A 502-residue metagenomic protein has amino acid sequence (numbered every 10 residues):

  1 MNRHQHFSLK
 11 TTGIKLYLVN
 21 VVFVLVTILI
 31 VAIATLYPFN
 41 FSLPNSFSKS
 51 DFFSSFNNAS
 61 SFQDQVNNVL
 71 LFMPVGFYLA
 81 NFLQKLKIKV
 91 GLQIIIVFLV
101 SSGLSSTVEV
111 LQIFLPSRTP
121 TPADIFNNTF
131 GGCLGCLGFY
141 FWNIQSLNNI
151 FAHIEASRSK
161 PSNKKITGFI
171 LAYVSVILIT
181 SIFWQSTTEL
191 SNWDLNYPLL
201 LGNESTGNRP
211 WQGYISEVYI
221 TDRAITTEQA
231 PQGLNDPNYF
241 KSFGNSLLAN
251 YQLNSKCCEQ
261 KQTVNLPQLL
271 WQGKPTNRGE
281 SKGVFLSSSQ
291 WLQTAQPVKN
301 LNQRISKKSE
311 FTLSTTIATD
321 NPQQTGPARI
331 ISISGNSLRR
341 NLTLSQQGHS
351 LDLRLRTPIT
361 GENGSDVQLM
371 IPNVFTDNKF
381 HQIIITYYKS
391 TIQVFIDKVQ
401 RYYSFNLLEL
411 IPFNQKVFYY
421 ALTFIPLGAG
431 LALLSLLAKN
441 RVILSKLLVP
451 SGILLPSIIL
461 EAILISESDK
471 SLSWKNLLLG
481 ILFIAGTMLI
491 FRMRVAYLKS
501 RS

Functional and structural regions predicted by a protein language model:
M1-Y17, L83-I96, I144-K164, A438-L448 (+1 more regions): Membrane-interfacial, low-structure loops and terminal tails that flank and connect transmembrane helices in multi-pass
V24-A32, Q93-I113, L444-S466: Small-polar-interrupted transmembrane alpha-helices in polytopic inner-membrane proteins
L36-V66, S350-D352, K398-E409: Extracytosolic (periplasmic/ER-lumenal) interhelical loops and adjacent juxtamembrane/interface segments of multi-pass
S102-C133, T187-N192, P456-M488: Interfacial helix-loop-helix junctions of multi-pass membrane proteins
S162-S309, S334-N341, Q346-G348, T357 (+2 more regions): Extracytoplasmic low-complexity segments
L313-T315, N373, N378-Y387, V394: Short tryptophan-centered beta-strand motifs in secreted/extracellular beta-sheet-rich domains of glycan-recognition
I317-P327, S337: Secretory/extracellular carbohydrate-interaction modules and structurally similar beta-sandwich "look-alikes"
T357-Q382: Short, aromatic/His-centered strand-loop micro-motif at the edge of beta-sheets
